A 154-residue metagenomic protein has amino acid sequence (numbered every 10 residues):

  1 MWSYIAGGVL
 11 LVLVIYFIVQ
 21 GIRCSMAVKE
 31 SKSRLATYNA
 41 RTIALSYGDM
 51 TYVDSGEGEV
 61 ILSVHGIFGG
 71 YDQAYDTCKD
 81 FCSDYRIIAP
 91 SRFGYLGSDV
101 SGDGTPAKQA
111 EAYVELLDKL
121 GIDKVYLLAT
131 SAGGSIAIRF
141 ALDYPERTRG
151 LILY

Functional and structural regions predicted by a protein language model:
W2-A6: Hydrophobic alpha-helical transmembrane segments
G7-T42: An N-terminal hydrophobic leader/cap segment in hydrolases
I18, S63-I67, L128: Short hydrophobic segments within beta-strands
T37, D49, D84-Y85, K124 (+1 more regions): A generic structural signal for alpha->beta connector loops
G48-G97: Conserved HGGG/HGGXW glycine-rich cap/lid loop of the alpha/beta-hydrolase fold
V100-D103: Short, solvent-exposed loop/turn segments at secondary-structure boundaries
K108-Y126: Conserved acidic catalytic loop of the alpha/beta-hydrolase fold
D123-Y154: Conserved hydrolase catalytic core segment
